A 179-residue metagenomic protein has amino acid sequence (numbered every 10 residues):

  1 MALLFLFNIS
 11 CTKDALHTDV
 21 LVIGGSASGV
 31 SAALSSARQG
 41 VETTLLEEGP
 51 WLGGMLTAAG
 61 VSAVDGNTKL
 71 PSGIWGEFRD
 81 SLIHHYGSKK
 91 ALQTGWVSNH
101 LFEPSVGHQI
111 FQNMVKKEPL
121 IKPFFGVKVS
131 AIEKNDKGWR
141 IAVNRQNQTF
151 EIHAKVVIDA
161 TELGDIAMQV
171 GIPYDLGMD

Functional and structural regions predicted by a protein language model:
L3-L16: Bacterial Sec-dependent signal peptides at the C-terminal "C-region" and cleavage site
D14-S26: Beta1/beta-strand and adjacent pyrophosphate-binding region of the FAD-binding site in flavoprotein oxidoreductases
L16-T18, N147-V156: Core beta-strand elements of the Rossmann-like FAD/NAD(P) dinucleotide-binding domain in flavoenzyme oxidoreductases
L21, A32-A33, E133, K137 (+1 more regions): Membrane-embedded transmembrane-helix bundle of lipid-linked glycan/lipid transferases
G29: N-terminal Rossmann-fold NAD(P) dinucleotide-binding loop
S35, V41-E42, E47-A131, N135 (+1 more regions): Conserved N-terminal/central alpha/beta ligand/cofactor-binding core
E133-E151: Conserved beta-strand-loop-beta-strand element in the redox core of flavoprotein oxidoreductases
D159-D179: Glycine-rich loop(s) and the adjacent beta-strand/alpha-helix scaffold that form part
